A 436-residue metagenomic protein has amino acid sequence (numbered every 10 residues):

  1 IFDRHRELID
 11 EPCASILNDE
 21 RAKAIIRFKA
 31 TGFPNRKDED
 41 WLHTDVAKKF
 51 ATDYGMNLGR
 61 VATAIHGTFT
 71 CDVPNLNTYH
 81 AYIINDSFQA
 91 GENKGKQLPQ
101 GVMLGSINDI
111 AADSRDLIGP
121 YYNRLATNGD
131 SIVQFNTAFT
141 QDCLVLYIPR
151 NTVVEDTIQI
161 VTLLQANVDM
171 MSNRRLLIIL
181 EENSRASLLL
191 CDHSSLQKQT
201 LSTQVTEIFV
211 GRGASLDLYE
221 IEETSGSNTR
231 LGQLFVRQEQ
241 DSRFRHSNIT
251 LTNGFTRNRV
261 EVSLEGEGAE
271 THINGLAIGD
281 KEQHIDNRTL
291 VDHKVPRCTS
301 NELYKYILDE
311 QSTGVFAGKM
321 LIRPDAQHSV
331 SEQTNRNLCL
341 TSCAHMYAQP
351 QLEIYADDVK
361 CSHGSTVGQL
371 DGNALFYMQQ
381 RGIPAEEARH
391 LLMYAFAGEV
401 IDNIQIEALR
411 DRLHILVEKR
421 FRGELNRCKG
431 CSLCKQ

Functional and structural regions predicted by a protein language model:
I1-Q134, L303, D309: N-terminal amphipathic, basic helical "cap/leader" segment at the start of enzyme domains
Q100, I107-F376, Q380-I383, A397-Q436: Conserved beta-strand/loop scaffold segments within soluble protein domains that form the structured core and edges
